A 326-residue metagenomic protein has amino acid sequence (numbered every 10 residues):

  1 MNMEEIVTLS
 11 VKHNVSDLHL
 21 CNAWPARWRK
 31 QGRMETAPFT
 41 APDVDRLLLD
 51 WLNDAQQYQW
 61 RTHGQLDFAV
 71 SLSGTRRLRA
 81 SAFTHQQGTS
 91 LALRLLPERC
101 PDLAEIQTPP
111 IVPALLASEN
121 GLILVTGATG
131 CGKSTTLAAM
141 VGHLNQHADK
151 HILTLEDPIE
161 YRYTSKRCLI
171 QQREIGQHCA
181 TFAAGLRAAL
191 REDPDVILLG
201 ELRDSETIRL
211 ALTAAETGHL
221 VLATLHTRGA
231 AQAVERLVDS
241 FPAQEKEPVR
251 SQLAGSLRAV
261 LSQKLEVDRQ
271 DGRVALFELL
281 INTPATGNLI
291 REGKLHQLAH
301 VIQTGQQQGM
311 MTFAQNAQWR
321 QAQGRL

Functional and structural regions predicted by a protein language model:
M1-L326: Short, flexible helix-loop junctions that flank or precede catalytic/ligand sites
